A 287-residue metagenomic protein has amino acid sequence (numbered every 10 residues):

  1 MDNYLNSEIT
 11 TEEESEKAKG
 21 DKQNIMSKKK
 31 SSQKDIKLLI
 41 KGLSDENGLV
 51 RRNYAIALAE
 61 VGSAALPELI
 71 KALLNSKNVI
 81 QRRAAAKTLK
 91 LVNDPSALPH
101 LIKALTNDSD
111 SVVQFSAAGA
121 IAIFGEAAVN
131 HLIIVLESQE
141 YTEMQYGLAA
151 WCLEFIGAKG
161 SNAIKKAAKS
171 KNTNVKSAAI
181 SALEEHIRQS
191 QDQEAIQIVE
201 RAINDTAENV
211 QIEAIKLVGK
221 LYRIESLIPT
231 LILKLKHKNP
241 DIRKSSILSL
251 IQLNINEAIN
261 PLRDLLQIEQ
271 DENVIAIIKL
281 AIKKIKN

Functional and structural regions predicted by a protein language model:
D2-S44, R52: N-terminal "cap/leader" segments of large eukaryotic alpha-helical scaffolds
K22, K37, R52, P67 (+11 more regions): Alpha-solenoid HEAT/ARM repeat scaffold
K29-G42, S63-L74, D94-T106, E126-S138 (+5 more regions): Amphipathic alpha-helical scaffolding segments comprising HEAT/armadillo-like alpha-solenoid repeats
G48-L49, S63, N78-I80, P95 (+10 more regions): Alpha-helix N-cap/helix-start positions at coil->helix boundaries
L49-A57, K71, V79-L91, S116-G119: Non-membrane alpha-helical segments in proteins
R263, Q267-N287: Eukaryotic acidic, Ser/Thr-rich intrinsically disordered low-complexity regions
